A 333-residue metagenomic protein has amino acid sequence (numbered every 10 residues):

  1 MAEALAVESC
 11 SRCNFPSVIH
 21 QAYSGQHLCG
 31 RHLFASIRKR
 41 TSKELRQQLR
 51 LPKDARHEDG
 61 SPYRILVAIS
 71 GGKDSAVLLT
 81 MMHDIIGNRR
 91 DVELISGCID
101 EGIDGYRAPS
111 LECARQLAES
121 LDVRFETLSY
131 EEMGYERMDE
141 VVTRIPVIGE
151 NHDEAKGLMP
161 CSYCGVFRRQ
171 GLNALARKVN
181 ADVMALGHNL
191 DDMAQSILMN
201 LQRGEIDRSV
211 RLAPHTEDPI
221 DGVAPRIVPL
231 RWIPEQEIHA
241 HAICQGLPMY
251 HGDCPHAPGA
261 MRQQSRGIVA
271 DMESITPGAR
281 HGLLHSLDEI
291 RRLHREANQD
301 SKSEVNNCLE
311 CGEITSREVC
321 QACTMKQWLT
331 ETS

Functional and structural regions predicted by a protein language model:
M1-V67, I95, R208-S333: ATP/NTP-dependent adenylation/nucleotidyl-transfer catalytic domains that generate, transfer, or process NMP-activated
A2-R211, E235-C244, C320: ATP-dependent adenylation/nucleotidyltransferase module used to activate substrates
